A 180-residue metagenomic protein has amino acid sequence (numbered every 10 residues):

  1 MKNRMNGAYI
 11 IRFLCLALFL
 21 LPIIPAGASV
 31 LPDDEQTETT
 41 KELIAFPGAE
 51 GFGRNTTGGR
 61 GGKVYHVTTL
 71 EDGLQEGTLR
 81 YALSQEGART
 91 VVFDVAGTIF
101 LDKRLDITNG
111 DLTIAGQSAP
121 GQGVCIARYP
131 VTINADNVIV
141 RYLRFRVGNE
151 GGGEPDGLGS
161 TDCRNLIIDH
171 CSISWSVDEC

Functional and structural regions predicted by a protein language model:
K2-L14: Bacterial N-terminal signal peptides that target proteins for export
F13-I23: Bacterial N-terminal signal peptides
A26-A28, P32: Boundary at the C-terminal end of the N-terminal hydrophobic targeting segment
E35, I44-V91: Acidic Gly/Asp/Thr-rich repetitive segments characteristic of extracellular carbohydrate-active and adhesion proteins
E71-D72, A96-T98, S118-G121: Acidic glycine-/aspartate-rich tracts in secreted/extracellular proteins
L79-G87, I99-A115, Q122-R141, V147-R164: Extracellular beta-strand-rich solenoid/capping regions of secreted or surface-exposed proteins that bind or remodel
